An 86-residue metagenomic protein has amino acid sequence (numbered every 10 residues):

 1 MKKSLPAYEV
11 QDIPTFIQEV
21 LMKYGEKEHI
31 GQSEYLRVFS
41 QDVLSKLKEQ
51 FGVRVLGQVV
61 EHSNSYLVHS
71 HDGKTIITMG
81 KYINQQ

Functional and structural regions predicted by a protein language model:
M1-Q86: Ribonuclease/tRNase effector modules and their secretory precursors
